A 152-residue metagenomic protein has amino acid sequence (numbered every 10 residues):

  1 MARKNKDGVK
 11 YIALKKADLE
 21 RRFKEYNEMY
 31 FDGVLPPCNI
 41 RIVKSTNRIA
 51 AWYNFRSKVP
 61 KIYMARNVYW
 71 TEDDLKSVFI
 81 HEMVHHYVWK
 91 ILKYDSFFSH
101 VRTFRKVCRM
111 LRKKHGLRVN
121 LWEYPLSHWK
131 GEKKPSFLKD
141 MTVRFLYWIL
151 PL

Functional and structural regions predicted by a protein language model:
A2-D73, K90-L152: Metalloprotease/metallohydrolase-associated module, dominated by Zn2+-dependent proteases
S77-K90: Active-site recognition of the HExxH zinc-binding catalytic motif
